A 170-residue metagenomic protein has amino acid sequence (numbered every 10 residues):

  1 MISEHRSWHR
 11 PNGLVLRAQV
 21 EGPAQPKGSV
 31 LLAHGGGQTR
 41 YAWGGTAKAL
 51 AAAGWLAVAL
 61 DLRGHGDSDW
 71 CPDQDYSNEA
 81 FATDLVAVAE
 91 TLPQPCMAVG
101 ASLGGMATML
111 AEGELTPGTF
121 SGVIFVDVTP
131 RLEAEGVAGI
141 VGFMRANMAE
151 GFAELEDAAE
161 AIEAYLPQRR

Functional and structural regions predicted by a protein language model:
M1-V20: N-terminal cap/lid segment of alpha/beta-hydrolase-fold proteins
P11, Q19, A52, L56 (+1 more regions): Active-site loop/oxyanion-hole signature of alpha/beta-hydrolase fold enzymes
Q19-D67: Conserved HGGG/HGGXW glycine-rich cap/lid loop of the alpha/beta-hydrolase fold
A42-G44, S68-Q74, E135-G136: Conserved catalytic-core motifs of eukaryotic protein kinase domains, centered on the activation segment
Q94-G136: Conserved hydrolase catalytic core segment
T129-L155: A catalytic-pocket lid/entrance helix-loop region that shapes and gates access to the active site across common
A153-R170: Conserved alpha/beta-hydrolase catalytic His-Asp/Glu region
